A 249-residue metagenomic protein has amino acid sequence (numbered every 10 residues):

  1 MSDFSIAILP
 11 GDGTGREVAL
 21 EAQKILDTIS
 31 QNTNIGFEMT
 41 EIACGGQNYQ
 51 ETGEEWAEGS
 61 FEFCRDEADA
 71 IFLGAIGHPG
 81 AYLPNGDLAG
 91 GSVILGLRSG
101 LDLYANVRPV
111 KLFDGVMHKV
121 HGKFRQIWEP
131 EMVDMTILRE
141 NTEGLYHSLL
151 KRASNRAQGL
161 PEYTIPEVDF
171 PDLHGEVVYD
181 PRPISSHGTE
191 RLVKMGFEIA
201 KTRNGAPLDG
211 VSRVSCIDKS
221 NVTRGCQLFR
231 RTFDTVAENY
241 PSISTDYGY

Functional and structural regions predicted by a protein language model:
S2-I6: Extreme N-terminal starter segment of soluble prokaryotic enzymes
A7-T33, Q158-Y249: Glycine-rich phosphate/diphosphate-binding loop of Rossmann-like nucleotide-binding domains
G11-G13, C44, I76, L112 (+1 more regions): Short, ordered loop/turn segments at secondary-structure junctions
N32-E58: N-terminal beta-loop-helix "entrance" segment that forms/cooperates in small-molecule cofactor or anionic ligand
G36-E38, N106, S244-D246: Conserved beta-strand segments of alpha/beta enzyme cores
T40-C44, P109-L112, I217, G248: Conserved beta-strand termini and adjacent loop/short-helix elements that scaffold enzyme active sites in alpha/beta
Q47, P79, V222-R224: Short, active-site-adjacent cap segments at secondary-structure transitions
Y49-V168, V178-Y179: N-terminal glycine-rich phosphate/adenylate-binding segment common to multiple enzyme folds
